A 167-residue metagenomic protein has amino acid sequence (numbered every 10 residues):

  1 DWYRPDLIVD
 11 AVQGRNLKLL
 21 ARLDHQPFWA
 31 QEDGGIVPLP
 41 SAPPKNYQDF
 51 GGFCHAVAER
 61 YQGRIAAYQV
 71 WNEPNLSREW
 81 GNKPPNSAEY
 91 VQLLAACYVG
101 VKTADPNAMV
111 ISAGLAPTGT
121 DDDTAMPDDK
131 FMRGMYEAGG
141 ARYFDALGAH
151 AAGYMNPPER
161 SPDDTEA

Functional and structural regions predicted by a protein language model:
D1-T124, Y154: Substrate-binding cleft and catalytic face of glycoside hydrolase catalytic domains, especially the flexible beta-alpha
Y3, Y136-E137, R142-A167: Glycoside hydrolase catalytic-domain groove-lining segments
G114-G148: Substrate-binding cleft/loops of secretory-pathway carbohydrate-active enzymes
